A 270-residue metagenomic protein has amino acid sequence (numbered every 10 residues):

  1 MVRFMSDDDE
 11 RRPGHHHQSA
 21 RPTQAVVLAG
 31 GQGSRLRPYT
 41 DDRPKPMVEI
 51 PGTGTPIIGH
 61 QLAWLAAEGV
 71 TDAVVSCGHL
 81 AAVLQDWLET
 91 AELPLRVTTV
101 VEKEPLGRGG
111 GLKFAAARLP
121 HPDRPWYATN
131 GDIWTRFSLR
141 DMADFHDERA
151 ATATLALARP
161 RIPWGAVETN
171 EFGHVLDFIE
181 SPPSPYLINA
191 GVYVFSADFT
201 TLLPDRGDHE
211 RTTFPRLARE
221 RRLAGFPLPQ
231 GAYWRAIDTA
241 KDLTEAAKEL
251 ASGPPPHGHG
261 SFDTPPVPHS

Functional and structural regions predicted by a protein language model:
V2-V27, R35, G52-N130, D141 (+3 more regions): Conserved N-terminal catalytic core of the sugar/cofactor nucleotidyltransferase
H17-A20, D41, P120, D147 (+1 more regions): Short, flexible hinge/linker loops that cap or flank conserved catalytic cores
Q32, R43, T53, L80 (+2 more regions): A generic "binding-loop/recognition-motif" signal
D41-E49: Short alpha-helical oligomerization interface
M47, V167-T169, G225: A structural signal for short hydrophobic beta-strand segments in well-ordered beta-sheet cores
I58, L84, A115, D132 (+4 more regions): Residue-level signal for inorganic ion chemistry
A66, L95, L119-P122, R136-H174: Basic phosphate/pyrophosphate-binding loop/patch that engages nucleotide-derived ligands
R124-Y127, W134, L139-D147, P160-R161 (+1 more regions): Catalytic-core segments of class I nucleotidyltransferases/pyrophosphorylases that form NMP-activated intermediates
